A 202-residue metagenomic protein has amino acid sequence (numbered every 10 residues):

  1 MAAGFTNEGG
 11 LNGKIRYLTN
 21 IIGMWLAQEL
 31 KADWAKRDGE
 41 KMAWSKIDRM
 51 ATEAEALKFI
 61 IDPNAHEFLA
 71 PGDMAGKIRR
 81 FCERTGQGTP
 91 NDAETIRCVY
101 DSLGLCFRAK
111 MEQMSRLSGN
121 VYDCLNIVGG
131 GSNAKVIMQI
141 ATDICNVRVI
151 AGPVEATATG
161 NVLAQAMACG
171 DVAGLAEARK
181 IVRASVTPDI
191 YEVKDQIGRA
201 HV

Functional and structural regions predicted by a protein language model:
M1-C124, N133-T157, L163-K194: Active-site core segments that coordinate phosphate-bearing ligands/cofactors across diverse enzyme families
I197-V202: Conserved small/polar residues in nucleotide/adenosyl-binding loops
